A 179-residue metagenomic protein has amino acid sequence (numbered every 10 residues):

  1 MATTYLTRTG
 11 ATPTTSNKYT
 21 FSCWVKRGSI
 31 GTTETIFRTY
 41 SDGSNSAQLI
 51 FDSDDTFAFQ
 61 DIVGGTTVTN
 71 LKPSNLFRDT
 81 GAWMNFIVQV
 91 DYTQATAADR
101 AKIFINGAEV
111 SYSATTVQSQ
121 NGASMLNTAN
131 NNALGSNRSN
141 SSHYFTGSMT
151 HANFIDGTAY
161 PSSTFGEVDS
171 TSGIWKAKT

Functional and structural regions predicted by a protein language model:
M1-Y5, A95-A97, K102, S111-V117 (+2 more regions): Extended recognition patches within non-cytosolic domains
T3-A58, Q94-A97, T158-S163: Extracellular glycan-recognition modules
T9-A11, K72-R78, G122: Beta-strand-rich interaction surfaces with strong enrichment in secreted/lumenal proteins
F21-C23, G81-Y92, I103: Short tryptophan-centered beta-strand motifs in secreted/extracellular beta-sheet-rich domains of glycan-recognition
A58, K102-F104: Beta-strand signatures of extracellular beta-sandwich domains
Q60-N85: Short, aromatic/His-centered strand-loop micro-motif at the edge of beta-sheets
V63, M125-M149: Extracellular glycan-interaction patches encoded by glycine-rich segments
